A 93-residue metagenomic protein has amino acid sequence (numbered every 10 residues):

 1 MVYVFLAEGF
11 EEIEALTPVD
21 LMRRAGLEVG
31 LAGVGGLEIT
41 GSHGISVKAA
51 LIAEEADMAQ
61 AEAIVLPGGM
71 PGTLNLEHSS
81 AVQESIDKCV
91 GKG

Functional and structural regions predicted by a protein language model:
M1-K92: Extended, subdomain-level signal for the structured scaffold at the beginning of enzyme domains
